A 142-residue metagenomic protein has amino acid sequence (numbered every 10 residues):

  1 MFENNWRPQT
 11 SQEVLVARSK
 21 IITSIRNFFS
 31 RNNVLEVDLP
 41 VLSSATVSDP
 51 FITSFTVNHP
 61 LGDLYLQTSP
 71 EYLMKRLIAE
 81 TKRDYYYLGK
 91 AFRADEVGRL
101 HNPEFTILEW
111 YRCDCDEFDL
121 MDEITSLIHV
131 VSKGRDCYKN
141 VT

Functional and structural regions predicted by a protein language model:
M1-D119, H129: Class II aminoacyl-tRNA synthetase-like tRNA-binding/catalytic domains
L127-T142: Metal-assisted phosphate- and nucleotidyl-transfer catalytic regions
